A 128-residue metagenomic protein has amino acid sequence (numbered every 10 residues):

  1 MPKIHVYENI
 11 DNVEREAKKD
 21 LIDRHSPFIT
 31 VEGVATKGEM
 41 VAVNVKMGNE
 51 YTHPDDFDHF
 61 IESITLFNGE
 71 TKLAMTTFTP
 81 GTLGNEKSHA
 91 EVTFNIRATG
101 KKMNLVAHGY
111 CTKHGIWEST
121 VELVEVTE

Functional and structural regions predicted by a protein language model:
P2-K46, T77-F78: Transition segment at domain starts
M40, G100-V106: Extracellular Ig-like/FN3 beta-sandwich strand-entry sites
K46-D56: Short amphipathic, basic-aromatic surface patches that mediate peripheral association with negatively charged
F57-A74: Extended low-complexity, serine/threonine- and proline-enriched intrinsically disordered segments
L73-L83: Solvent-exposed serine/threonine-rich low-complexity stretches and specific carbohydrate-binding patches
G84-T93: Aromatic sugar-binding surface patches on proteins that engage polysaccharides or sugar-phosphate polymers
V92-G100: Short, hydrophobic beta-strand segments
Y110-T120: Short acidic/polar inter-strand loop motif in beta-rich domains
